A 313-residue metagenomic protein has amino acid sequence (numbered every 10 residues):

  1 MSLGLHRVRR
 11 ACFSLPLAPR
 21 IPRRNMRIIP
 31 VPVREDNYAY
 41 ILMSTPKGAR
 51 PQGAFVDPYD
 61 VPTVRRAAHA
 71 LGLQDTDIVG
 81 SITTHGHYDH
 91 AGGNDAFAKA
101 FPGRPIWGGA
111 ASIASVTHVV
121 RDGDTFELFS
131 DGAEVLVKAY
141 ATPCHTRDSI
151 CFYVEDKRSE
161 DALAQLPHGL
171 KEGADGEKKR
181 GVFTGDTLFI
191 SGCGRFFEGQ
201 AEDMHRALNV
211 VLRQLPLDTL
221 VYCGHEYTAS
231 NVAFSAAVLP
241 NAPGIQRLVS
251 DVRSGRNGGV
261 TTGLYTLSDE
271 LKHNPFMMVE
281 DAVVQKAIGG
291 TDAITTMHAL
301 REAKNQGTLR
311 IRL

Functional and structural regions predicted by a protein language model:
M1-V31, K47-A49, F129-S130, E160-E177 (+1 more regions): Eukaryotic N-terminal low-complexity, Ser/Thr- and Lys/Arg-rich leader segments that predominantly function as
S2-R20, R206-L220, Y227-L313: Accessory terminal helices/loops
P16-T76, F152-V154, E160-D161, R180-F183: Conserved beta-strand hairpin/beta-sheet module of binuclear metal-dependent hydrolase folds, prominently
L42, D57, H85, F97 (+6 more regions): Divalent metal-coordination and catalytic microenvironments
Q52-G53, D60-A141, E155-K171, R180 (+1 more regions): Active-site HxH/HxHxD metal-binding segment of metal-dependent hydrolases
P58-D60, G86, A111, H145-T146 (+4 more regions): Active-site metal-binding loops of divalent metal-dependent hydrolases
E134-Y153, G185, F196: Pocket-forming structural segment of enzyme catalytic cores
G199-A207: Charged helix-capping and loop-helix junction motifs
